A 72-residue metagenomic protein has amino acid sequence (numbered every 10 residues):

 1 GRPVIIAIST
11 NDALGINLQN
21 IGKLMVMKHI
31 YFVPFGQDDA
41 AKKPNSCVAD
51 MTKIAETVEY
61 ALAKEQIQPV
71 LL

Functional and structural regions predicted by a protein language model:
G1-N17: Helix-loop-strand module that forms the ligand-binding subsite of alpha/beta enzymes
P3, I30-Y31: Residue-level detector of anion-binding/catalytic polar loops
N20: Conserved binding-pocket/active-site segment within a compact domain
M27: Flexible glycine-/small-residue-enriched beta->alpha junction loops that bind anionic phosphate/pyrophosphate groups
Y31-L72: Glycine-rich phosphate/pyrophosphate-binding loop and the adjoining helix
